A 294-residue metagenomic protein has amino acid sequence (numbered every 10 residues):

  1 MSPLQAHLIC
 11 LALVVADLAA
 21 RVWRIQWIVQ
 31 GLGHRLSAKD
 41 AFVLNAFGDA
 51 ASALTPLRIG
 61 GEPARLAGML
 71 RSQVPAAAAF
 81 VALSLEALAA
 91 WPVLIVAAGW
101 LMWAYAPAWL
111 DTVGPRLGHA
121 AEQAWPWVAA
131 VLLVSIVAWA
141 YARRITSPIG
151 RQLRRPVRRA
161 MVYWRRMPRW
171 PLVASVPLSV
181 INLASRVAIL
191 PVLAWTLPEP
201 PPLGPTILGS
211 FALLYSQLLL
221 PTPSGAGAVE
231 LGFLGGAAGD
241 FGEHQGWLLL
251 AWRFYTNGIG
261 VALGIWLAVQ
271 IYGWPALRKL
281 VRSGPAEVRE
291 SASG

Functional and structural regions predicted by a protein language model:
M1-A46, A53, L94-V96, M102-L218 (+2 more regions): Predominantly cytoplasmic-facing regulatory/coupling regions of multi-pass membrane proteins
A19-R24, P56-L66, Q217-F233: Transmembrane helix boundary and interhelical junction motifs in multipass membrane proteins
Q26-Q30, L70, F80: Juxtamembrane transmembrane-helix termini in multi-pass membrane transport proteins
G33, S37, V74-P75, S224: Residues in soluble alpha-helical coiled-coils and helical-bundle/repeat scaffolds
K39-V43, L57-E62, S72-L88, F241-A251: Membrane-interface alpha-helices at helix entry/exit sites of multi-pass transporters
A51, L66-L70, A194: Amphipathic alpha-helical segments within well-ordered protein domains
M69-Q73, V157-A160: Intracellular alpha-helical coupling/juxtamembrane segments of multi-pass membrane proteins
L85-A97: Hydrophobic alpha-helical membrane-insertion segments
